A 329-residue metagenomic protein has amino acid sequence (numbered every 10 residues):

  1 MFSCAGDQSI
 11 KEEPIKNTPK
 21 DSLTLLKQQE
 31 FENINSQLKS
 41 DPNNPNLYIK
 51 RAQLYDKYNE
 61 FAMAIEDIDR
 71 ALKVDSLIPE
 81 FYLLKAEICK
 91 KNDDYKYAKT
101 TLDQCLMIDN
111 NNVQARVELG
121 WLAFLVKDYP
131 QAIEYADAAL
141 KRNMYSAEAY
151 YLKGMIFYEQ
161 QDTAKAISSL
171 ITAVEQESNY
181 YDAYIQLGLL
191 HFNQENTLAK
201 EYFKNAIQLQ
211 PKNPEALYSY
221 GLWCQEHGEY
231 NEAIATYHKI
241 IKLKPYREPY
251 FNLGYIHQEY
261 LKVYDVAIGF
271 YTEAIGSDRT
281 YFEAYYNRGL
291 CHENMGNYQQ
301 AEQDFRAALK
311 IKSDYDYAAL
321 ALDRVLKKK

Functional and structural regions predicted by a protein language model:
F2-Q29, M107, K127, K141-M144 (+5 more regions): Long, contiguous interaction/recruitment modules in multidomain scaffold/adaptor proteins
C4-D69, K73-L77, K327-K329: N-terminal leader/linker segments that initiate helical-solenoid repeat arrays
Q8-T18, L25, K262, L290-K329: Terminal, low-structured helical/coil segments at or just beyond the last alpha-helical repeat
T24-N33, N59-R70, N92-Q104, V126-A138 (+5 more regions): Structural signature of tandem alpha-helical TPR/SEL1-like repeats, specifically the intra-repeat loop/turn
S40, V74, I108, R142 (+5 more regions): Structural marker of alpha-solenoid helical repeat scaffolds
P45-N46, P79-E80, V113-Q114, A147-E148 (+5 more regions): Helix-start (N-cap) detector for alpha-helical repeat units in TPR-like alpha-solenoids, especially tetratricopeptide
K50, L84, E118, L152 (+5 more regions): Canonical tetratricopeptide repeat
D56, L83, K90, V117 (+9 more regions): Position-specific recognition of the canonical hydrophobic site in helix A of tetratricopeptide repeat
